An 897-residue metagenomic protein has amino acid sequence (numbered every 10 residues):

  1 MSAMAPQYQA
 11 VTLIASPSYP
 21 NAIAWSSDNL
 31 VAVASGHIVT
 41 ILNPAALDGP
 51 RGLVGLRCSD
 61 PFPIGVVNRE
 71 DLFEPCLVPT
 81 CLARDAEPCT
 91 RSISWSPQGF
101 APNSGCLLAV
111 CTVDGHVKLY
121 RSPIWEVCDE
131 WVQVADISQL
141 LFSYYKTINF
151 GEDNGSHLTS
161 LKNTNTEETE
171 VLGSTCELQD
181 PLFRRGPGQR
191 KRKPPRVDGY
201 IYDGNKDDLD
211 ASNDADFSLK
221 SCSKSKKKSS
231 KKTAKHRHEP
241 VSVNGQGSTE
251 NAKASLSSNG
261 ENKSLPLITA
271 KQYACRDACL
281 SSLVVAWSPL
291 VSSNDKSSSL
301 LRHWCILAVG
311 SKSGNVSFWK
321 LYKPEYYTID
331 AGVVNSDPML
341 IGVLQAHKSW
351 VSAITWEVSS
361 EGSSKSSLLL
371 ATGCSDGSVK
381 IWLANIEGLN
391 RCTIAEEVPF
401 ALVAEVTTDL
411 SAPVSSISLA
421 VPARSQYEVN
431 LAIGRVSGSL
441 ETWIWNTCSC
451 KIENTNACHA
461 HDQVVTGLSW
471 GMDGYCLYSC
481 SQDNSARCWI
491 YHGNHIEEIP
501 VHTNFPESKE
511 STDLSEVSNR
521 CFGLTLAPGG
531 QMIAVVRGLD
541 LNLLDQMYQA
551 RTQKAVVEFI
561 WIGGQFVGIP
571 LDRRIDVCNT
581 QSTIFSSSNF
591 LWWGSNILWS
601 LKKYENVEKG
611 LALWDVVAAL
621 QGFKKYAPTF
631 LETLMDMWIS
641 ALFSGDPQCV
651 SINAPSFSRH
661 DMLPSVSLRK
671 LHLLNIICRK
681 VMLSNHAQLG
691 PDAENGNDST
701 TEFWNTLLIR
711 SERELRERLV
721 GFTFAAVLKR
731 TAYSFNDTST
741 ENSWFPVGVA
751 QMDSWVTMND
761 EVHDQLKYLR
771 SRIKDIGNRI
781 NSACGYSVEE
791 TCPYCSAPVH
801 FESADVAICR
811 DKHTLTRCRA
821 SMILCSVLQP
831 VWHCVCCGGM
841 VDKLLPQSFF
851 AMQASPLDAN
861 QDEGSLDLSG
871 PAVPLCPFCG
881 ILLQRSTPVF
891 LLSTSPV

Functional and structural regions predicted by a protein language model:
S2-P6, P44-R51, L72-P75, R121-I137 (+9 more regions): Per-blade loop-tip surfaces of WD-repeat and WD-like beta-propellers in eukaryotic adaptors/scaffolds
S2-S16, A22-I23, N29-L30, L541-V897: C-terminal scaffolding/assembly regions of large eukaryotic complex subunits
Y8-P123: General structural concept
V11-I14, G52-V54, L82-R84, Y273-R276 (+6 more regions): Short C-terminal beta-strands that terminate individual repeats in beta-propeller domains, predominantly WD40 blades
I14-I23, A86-F100, F142-K162, K271 (+5 more regions): Canonical WD40 repeat/beta-propeller blade segments in eukaryotic WD-repeat proteins
D28-A32, A101-A109, N294-A308, E361-A371 (+8 more regions): Structural hallmark of WD40 beta-propellers
S35, C111-V113, G310-S313, G373-D376 (+3 more regions): Conserved strand-to-loop turn within each blade of WD40 beta-propeller repeats
S59, V67-E70, V78, R84 (+5 more regions): Terminal intrinsically disordered, low-complexity extensions flanking WD-repeat/beta-propeller proteins
